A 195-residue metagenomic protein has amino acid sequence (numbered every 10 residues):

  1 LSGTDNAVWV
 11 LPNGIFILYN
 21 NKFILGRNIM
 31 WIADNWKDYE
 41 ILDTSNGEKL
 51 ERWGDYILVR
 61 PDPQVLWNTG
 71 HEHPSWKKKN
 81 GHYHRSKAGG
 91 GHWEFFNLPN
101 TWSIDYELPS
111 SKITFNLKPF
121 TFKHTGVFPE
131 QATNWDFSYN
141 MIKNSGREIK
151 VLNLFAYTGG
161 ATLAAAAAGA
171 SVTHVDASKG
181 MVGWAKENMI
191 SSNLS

Functional and structural regions predicted by a protein language model:
L1-W9, N13-I15: N-terminal amphipathic/hydrophobic targeting modules at extreme N-termini, encompassing cleavable Sec/SRP-type signal
K37-R52, L58-P129, D136: Non-catalytic substrate-recognition/targeting regions of SAM-dependent transferases
P129-S145: Conserved alpha-helix/loop element of class I SAM-dependent methyltransferases that forms part of the SAM/SAH-binding
E148-L154: Conserved class I S-adenosyl-L-methionine
T158-A170: Conserved SAM-binding loop of SAM-dependent methyltransferases across substrates and taxa, primarily the Class I
S171-D176: Conserved SAM-binding motif I beta-strand of class I
S178-G180: Conserved SAM/SAH-binding beta-strand->alpha-helix loop
W184-S195: S-adenosyl-L-methionine
